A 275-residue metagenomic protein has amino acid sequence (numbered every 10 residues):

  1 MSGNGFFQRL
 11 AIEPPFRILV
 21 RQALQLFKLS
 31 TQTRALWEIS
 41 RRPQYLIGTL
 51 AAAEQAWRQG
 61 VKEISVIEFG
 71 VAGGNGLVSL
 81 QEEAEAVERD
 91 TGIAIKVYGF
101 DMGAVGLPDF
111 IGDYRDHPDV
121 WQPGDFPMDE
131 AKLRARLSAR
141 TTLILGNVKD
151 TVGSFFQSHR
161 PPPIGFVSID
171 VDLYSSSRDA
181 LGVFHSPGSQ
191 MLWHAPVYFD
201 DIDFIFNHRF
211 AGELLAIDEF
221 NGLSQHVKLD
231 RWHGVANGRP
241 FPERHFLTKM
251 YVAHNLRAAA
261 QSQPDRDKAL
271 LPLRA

Functional and structural regions predicted by a protein language model:
M1-E13: N-terminal auxiliary segments of SAM/dcSAM-dependent transferases
G3, R17-S40, K62-A275: S-adenosylmethionine/decaboxylated-SAM
L46-K62: Conserved alpha-helix/loop element of class I SAM-dependent methyltransferases that forms part of the SAM/SAH-binding
